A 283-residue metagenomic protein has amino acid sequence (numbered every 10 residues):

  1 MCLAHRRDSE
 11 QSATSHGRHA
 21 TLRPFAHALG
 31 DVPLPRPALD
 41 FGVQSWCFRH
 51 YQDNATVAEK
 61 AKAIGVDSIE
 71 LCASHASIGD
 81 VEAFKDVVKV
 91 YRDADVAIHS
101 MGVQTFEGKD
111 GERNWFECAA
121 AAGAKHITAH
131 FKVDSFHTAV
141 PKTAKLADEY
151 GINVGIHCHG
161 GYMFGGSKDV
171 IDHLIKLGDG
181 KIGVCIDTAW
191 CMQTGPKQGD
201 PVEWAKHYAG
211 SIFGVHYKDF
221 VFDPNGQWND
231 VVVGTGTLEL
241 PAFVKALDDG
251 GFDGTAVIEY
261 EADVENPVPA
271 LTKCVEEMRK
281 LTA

Functional and structural regions predicted by a protein language model:
M1-D31: N-terminal export signals
A20-G42, R49-D67, G123, S167-A283: Histidine-acidic metal/acid-base catalytic patches
V43-C47, L71-H75, S100-T105, A129-V133 (+4 more regions): A cross-domain feature marking catalytic cores of carbohydrate-active enzymes and several ubiquitous metabolic/repair
H50, S77-D80, G108, F136 (+2 more regions): Alpha-helix N-cap/loop-to-helix initiation residues
V57, V87, W115, T143 (+1 more regions): Aromatic/hydrophobic pocket-lining residues that form π-stacking "cages" and hydrophobic walls in ligand
E70-V88, R92: Glycine-rich, proline-tolerant flexible connector loops at the mouths of alpha/beta enzymes
A94-V184, Q193: Active-site acidic/histidine proton-transfer and metal-coordination neighborhood in alpha/beta enzyme cores
